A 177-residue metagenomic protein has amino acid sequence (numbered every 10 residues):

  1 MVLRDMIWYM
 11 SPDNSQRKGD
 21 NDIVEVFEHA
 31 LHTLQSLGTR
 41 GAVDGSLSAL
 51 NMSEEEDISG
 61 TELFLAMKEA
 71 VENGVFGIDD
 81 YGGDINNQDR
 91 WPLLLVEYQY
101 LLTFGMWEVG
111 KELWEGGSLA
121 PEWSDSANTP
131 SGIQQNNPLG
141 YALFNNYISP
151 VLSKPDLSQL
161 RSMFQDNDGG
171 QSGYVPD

Functional and structural regions predicted by a protein language model:
M1-K68: Acidic/His-rich structured neighborhood in mature extracellular/periplasmic domains
S15-I23, Q88-L95, G132: Extracytoplasmic/periplasmic, Sec-exported soluble proteins
T39-E115, L119-S124: Post-HExxH zinc-binding segment in Zn-dependent metallohydrolases
Q99-D177: Pan-zinc metallopeptidase signature
